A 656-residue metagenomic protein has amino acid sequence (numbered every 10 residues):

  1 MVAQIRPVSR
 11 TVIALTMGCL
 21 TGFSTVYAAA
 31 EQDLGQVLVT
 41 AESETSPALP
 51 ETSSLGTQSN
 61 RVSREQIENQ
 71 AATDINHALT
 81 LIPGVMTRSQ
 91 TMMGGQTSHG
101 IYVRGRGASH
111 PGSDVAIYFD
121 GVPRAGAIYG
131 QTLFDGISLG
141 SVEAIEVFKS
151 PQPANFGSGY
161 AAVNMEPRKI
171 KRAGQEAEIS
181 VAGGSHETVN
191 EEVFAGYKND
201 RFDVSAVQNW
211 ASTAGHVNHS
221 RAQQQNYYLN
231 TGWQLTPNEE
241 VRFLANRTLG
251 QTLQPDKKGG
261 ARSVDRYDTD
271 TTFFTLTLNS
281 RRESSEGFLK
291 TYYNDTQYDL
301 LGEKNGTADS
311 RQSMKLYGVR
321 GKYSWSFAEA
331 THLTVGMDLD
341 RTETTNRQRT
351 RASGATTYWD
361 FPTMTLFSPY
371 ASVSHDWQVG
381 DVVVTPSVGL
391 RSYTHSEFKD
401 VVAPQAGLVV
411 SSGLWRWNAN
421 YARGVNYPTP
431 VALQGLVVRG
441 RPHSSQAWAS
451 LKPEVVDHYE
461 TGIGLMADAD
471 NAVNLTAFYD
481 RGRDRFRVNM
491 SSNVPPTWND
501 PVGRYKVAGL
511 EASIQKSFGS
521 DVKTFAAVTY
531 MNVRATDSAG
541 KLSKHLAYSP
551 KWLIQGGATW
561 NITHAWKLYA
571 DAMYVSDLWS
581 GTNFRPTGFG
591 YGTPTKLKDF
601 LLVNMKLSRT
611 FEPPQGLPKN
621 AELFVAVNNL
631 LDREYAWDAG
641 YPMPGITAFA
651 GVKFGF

Functional and structural regions predicted by a protein language model:
V2, I13-T16, G232-L235, A419 (+2 more regions): Conserved C-terminal beta-signal and adjacent last beta-strands/turns of outer-membrane beta-barrel proteins
Q36-Q70, G95, H99-G100, Y228: N-terminal periplasmic "start-of-domain" segments of outer-membrane beta-barrel proteins
N76, T80-V122: Extracytoplasmic beta-strand/coil segments of soluble accessory domains associated with Gram-negative outer-membrane
R124, D135-S180: A beta-strand signature from Gram-negative outer-membrane beta-barrel systems, especially the internal plug domain
T213-S220, Q224, N238-K315: Flexible loop and strand-edge segments within Gram-negative outer membrane beta-barrel domains
Q251, Q348-T350, S396-Y459, A477-D500 (+3 more regions): Surface-exposed extracellular loop regions of Gram-negative outer-membrane beta-barrel proteins, predominantly
K258-R281, R423-G482, S491-S517, L546-W552: Outer-membrane beta-barrel signature, preferentially recognizing the C-terminal barrel domain of Gram-negative
L333, W377-G380, V384, A477-R481 (+3 more regions): Gram-negative outer-membrane beta-barrel transporters
